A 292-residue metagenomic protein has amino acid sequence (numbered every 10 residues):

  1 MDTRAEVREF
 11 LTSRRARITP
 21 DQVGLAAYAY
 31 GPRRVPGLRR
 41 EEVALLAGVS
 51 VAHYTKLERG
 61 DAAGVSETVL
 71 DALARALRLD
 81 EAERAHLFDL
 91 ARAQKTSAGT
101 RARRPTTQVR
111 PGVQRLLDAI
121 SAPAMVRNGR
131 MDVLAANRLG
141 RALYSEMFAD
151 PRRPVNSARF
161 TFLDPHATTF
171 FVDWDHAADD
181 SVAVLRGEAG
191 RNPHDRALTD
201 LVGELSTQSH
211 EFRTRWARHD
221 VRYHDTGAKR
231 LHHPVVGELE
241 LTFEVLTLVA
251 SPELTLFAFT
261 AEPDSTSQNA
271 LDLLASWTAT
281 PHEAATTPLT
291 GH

Functional and structural regions predicted by a protein language model:
M1-L38: A short, Lys/Arg-rich alpha-helix, primarily the initiator
M1-R14, V65-V109, G129: Short amphipathic recognition helices of helix-turn-helix/homeodomain-type DNA-binding modules
T12, L45, R75, D89 (+3 more regions): Short polybasic/polar patches that bind polyanions
G24-G37, S97-A119: An N-terminal domain-cap segment
A29-R34, R40-E41, A47-G64, A74: Recognition helix of helix-turn-helix/homeodomain-like DNA-binding domains that insert into the DNA major groove
P111-H292: Hydrophobic protein-protein interaction segments
